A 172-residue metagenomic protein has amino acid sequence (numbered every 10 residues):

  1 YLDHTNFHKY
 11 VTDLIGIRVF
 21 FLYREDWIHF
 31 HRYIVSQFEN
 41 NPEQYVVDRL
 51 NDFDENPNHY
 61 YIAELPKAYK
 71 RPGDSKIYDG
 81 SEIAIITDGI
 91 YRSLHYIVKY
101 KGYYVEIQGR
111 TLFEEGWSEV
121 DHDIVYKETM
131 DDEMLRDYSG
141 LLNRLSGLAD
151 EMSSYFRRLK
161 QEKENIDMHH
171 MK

Functional and structural regions predicted by a protein language model:
Y1-I15: Phosphate/adenylate-binding "loop-and-lid" substructures adjacent to NTP/NAD/dNTP-binding pockets in NTP-dependent
H8, G16, F20-R158: Long beta-strand-rich cores associated with HINT superfamily self-processing modules
L159-K172: Intrinsically disordered, low-complexity acidic/polar and Pro/Ser/Thr-rich regulatory regions that often function as
